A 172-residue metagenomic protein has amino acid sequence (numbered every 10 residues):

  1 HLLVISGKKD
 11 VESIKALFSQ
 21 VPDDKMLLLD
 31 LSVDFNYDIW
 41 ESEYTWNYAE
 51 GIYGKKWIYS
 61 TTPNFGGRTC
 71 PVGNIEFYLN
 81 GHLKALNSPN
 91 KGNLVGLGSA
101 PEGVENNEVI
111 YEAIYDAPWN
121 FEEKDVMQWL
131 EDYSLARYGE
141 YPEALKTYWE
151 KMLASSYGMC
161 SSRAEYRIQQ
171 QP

Functional and structural regions predicted by a protein language model:
H1-E150, G158, Q170: Catalytic-core regions of glycoside hydrolase
A154-P172: Long, charge-rich alpha-helical interaction segments
